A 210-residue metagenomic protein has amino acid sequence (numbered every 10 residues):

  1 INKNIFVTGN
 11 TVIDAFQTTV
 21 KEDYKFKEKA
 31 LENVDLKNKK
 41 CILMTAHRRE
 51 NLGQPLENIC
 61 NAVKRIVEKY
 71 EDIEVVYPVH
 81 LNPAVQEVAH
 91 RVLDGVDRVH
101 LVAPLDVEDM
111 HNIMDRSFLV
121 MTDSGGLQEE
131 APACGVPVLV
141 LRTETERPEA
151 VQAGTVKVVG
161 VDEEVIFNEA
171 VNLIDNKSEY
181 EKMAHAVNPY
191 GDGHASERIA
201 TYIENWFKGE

Functional and structural regions predicted by a protein language model:
I1-Y77, N82-E210: Nucleotide-activated sugar donor-binding and catalytic core shared by glycosyltransferases and related lipid-linked
